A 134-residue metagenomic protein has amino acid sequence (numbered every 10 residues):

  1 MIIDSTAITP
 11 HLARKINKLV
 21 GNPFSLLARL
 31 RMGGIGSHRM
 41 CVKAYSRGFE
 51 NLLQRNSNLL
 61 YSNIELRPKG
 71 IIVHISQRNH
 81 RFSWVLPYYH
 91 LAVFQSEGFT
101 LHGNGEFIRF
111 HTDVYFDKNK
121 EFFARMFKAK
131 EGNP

Functional and structural regions predicted by a protein language model:
M1-P134: Eukaryotic intrinsically disordered, low-complexity regulatory linkers and tails enriched in Ser/Thr/Pro
